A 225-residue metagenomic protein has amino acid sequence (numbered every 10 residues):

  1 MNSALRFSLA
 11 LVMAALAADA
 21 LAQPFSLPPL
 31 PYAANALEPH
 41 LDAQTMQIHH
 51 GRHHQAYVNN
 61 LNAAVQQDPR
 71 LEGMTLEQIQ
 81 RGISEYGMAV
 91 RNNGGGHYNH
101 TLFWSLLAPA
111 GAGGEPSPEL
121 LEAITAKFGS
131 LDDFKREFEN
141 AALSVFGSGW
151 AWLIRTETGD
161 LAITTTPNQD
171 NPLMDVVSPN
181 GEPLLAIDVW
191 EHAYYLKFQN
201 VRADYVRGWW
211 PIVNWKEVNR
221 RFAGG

Functional and structural regions predicted by a protein language model:
M1-L9: Bacterial N-terminal signal peptides that target proteins for export
A14: OB-fold ssDNA-binding interfaces and closely related basic DNA-contact patches used across DNA replication/repair
L21-G225: Feature for soluble, non-membrane regions of globular proteins
